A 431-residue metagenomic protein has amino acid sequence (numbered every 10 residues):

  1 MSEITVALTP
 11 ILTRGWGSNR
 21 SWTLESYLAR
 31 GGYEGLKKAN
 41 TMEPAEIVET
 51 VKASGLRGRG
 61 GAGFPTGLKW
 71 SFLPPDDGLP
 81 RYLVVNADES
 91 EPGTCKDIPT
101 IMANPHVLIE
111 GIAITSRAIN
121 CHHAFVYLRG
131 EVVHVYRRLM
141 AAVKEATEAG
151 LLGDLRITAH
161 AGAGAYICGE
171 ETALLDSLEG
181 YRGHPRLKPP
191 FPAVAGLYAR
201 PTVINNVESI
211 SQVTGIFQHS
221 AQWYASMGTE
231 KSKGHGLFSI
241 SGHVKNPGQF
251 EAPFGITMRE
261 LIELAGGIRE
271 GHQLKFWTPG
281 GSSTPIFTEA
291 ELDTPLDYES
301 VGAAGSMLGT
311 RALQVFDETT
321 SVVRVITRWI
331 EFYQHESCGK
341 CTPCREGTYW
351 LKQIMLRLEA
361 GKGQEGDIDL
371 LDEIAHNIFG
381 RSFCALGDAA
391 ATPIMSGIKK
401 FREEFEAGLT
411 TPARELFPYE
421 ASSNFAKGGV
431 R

Functional and structural regions predicted by a protein language model:
M1-R182: Iron-sulfur-cluster electron-transfer modules
R14-L36, L128-R129, Y136, M140 (+5 more regions): Active-site-proximal helix-loop elements at catalytic-domain edges
E34-V51, L79-R81, A87, T94-I101 (+5 more regions): Ferredoxin-type iron-sulfur electron-transfer modules in oxidoreductases and energy-metabolism complexes
A62-G63, G67-W70, T94-D97, Y136-A141 (+9 more regions): Short acidic, glycine/serine/threonine-rich loops at helix termini
K69, A124, G267-G281: Short loop-to-beta-strand transition segments
I109-T115, P253-G271: Short amphipathic, charge-patterned alpha-helical segments
V133, G242, L274-P295: Short acidic beta-strand-loop surface patches of small beta-rich interaction domains
Y136-F254, G266: Hydrophobic alpha-helical positions that pack around
